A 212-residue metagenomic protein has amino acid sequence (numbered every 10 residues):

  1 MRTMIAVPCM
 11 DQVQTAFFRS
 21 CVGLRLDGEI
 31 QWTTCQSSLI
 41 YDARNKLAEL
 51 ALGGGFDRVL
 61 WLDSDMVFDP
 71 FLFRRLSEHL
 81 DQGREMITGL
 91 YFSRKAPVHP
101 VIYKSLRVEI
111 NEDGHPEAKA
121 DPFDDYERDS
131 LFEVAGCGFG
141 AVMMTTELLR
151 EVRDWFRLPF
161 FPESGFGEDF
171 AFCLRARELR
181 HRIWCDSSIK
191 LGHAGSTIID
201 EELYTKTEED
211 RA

Functional and structural regions predicted by a protein language model:
M1, E147, E151-A212: C-terminal catalytic/acceptor-binding lobe
M1-D42: N-proximal low-complexity "stem/linker" segments adjacent to membrane-targeting elements
T34-Q36, L90, S187: Residue-level recognition of beta-strand->loop/alpha-helix junctions
N45-R58: Active-site nucleotide-sugar/metal-binding loop of Leloir-type enzymes
A48, D69-F160: Conserved catalytic core of nucleotide-sugar-dependent glycosyltransferases
F56, G83-E85, H181: Short, high-confidence coil segments that cap the C-terminus of an alpha-helix and link into the following beta-strand
F56-V67: Short beta-strand-to-loop acidic/aromatic patch adjacent to the donor-nucleotide binding site
